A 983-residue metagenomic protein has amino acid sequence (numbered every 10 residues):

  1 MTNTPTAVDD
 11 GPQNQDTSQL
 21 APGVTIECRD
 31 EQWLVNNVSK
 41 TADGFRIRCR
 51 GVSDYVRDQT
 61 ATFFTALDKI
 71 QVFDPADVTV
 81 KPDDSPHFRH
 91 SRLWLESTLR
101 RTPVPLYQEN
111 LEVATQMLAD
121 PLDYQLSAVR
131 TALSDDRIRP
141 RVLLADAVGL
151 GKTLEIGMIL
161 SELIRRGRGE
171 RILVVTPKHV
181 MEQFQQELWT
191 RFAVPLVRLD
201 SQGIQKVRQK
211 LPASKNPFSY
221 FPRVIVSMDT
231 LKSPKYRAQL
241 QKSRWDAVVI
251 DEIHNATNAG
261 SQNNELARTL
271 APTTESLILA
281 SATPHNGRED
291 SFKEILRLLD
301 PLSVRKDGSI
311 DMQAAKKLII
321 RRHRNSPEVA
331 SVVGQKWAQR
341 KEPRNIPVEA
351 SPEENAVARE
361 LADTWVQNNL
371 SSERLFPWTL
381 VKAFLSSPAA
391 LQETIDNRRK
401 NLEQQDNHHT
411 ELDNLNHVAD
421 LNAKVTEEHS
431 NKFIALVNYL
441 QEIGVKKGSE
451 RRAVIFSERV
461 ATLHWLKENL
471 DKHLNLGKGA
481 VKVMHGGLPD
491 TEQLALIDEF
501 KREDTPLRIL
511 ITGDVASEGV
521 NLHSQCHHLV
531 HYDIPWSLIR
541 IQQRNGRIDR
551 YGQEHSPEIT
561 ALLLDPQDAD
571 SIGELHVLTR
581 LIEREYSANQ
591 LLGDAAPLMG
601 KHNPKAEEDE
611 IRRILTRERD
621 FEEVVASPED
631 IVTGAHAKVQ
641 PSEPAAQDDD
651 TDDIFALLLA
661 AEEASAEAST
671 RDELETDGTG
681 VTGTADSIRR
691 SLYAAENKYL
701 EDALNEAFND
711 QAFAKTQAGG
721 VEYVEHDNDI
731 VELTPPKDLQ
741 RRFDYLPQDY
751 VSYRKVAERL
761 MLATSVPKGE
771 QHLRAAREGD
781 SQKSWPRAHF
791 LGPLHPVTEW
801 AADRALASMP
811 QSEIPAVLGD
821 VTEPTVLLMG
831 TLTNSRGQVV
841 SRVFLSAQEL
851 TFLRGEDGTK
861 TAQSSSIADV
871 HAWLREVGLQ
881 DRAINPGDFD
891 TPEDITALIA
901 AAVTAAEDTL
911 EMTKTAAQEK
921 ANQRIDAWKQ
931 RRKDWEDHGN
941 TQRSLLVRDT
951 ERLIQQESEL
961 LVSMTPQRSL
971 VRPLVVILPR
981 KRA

Functional and structural regions predicted by a protein language model:
M1-G11, D16, E31, N36 (+8 more regions): Charged, non-catalytic accessory extensions
D58-V72, D77-T98, P103-S134, K152-E155 (+6 more regions): SF2 helicase/translocase NTPase motor core, specifically the RecA-like lobe 1 inter-motif segment between Walker
R139-I159: Walker A/P-loop
E155, I159, S291, A435: Hydrophobic positions on the alpha1 helix immediately C-terminal to the Walker A/P-loop
A213-S214, Y220, V224-W245, A256 (+7 more regions): Inter-lobe coupling linker of SF2 helicases/translocases
R244, S291-E294, V520-D533, E558-A561: A short beta-strand element within the Helicase C-terminal
D514-E554, P566: Conserved RecA-like helicase motor core of SF1/SF2 enzymes
I548-R580: Conserved segment of the helicase C-terminal RecA-like domain
